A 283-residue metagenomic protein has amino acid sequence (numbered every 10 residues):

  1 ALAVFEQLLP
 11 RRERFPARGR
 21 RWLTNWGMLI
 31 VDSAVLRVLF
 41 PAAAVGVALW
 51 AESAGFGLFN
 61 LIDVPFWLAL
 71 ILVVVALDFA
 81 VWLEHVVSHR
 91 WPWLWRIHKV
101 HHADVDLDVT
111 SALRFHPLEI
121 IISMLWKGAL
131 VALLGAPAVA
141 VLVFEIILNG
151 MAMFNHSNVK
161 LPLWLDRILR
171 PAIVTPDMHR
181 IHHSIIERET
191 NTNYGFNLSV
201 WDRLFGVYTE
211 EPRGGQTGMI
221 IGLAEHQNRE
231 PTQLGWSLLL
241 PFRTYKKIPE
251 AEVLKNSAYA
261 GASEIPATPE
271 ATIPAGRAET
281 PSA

Functional and structural regions predicted by a protein language model:
A1-V4, A44-V45, H116: Hydrophobic core of alpha-helical transmembrane segments in multi-pass integral membrane proteins
V4-W22: Membrane-interface helix-loop junction between the first two transmembrane segments
E6, W26, H85: Residue-level signal for inorganic ion chemistry
R20-S33: Alpha-helical transmembrane segments and their helix-start/interface "positive-inside/aromatic belt" motifs in integral
L29, L204, S237, P241: Residues that form generic nucleotide/phosphate-binding pockets
I30-A43, W50, G55-G218: Membrane-embedded catalytic scaffold of the fatty acid hydroxylase/desaturase
G214-A283: Cytosolic-facing loops and C-terminal tails of multi-pass membrane proteins
